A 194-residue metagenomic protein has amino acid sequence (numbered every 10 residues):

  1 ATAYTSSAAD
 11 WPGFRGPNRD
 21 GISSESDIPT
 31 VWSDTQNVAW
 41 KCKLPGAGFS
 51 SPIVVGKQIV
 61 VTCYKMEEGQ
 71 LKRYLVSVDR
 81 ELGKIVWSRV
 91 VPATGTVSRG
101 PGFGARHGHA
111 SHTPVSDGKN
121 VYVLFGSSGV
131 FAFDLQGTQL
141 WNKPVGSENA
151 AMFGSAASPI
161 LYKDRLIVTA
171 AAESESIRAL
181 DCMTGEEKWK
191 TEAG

Functional and structural regions predicted by a protein language model:
Y4-G194: Noncatalytic, solvent-exposed loop/strand surfaces of beta-propeller-type extracellular/periplasmic domains
